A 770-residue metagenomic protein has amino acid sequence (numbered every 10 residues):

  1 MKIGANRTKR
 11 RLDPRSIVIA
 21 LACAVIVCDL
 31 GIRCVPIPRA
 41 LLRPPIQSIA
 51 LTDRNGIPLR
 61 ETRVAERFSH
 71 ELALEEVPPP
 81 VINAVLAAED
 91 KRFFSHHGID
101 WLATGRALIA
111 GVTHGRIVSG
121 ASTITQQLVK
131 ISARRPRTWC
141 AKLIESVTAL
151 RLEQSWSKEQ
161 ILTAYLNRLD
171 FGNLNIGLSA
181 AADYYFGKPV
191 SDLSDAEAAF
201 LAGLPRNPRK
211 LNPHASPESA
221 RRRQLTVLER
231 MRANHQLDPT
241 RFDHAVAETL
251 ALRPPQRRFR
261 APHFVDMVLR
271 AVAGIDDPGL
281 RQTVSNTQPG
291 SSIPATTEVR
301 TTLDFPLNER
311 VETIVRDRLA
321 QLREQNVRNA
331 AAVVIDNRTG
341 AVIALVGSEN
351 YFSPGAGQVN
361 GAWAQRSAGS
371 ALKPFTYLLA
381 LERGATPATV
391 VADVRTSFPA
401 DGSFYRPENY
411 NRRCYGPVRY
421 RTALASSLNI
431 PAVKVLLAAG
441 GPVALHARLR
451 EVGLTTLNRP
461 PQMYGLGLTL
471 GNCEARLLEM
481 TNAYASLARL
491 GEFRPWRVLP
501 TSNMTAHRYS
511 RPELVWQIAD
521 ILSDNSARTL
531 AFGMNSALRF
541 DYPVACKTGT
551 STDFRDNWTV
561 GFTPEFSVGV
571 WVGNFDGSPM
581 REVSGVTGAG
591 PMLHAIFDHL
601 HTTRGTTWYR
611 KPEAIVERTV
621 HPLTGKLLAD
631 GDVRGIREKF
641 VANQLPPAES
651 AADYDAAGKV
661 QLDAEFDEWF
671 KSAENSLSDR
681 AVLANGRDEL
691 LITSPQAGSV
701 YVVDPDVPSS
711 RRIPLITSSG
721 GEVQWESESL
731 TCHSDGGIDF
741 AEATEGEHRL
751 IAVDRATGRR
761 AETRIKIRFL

Functional and structural regions predicted by a protein language model:
K2-R54, R92, V112: N-terminal type II signal-anchor transmembrane helix that functions as the membrane-insertion/stop-transfer segment
A22, I26, L237, R395 (+3 more regions): Soluble, non-transmembrane domains of envelope/secretory-pathway proteins that act on or interact with carbohydrate
C34-I82: Terminal hydrophobic membrane-targeting helix
I57-H70, A180, R209-P213, F242-H244 (+9 more regions): Short pre-catalytic segments that frame enzyme active sites
A73-I124, I176-A181, F186, P399: Flexible, acidic/glycine-enriched loop-and-adjacent beta/alpha segments that face the extracytoplasmic/periplasmic side
T113-R137, S191, P255-R270, R338 (+3 more regions): Conserved catalytic neighborhood of penicillin-recognizing serine enzymes
R116-T313, V435-L437, A447-Q462, L466-G471 (+2 more regions): Non-catalytic, structured segments within soluble enzyme domains
T301-E324, A332-D336, L345-S348, F352-A364 (+4 more regions): A penicillin-recognizing enzyme superfamily signal
